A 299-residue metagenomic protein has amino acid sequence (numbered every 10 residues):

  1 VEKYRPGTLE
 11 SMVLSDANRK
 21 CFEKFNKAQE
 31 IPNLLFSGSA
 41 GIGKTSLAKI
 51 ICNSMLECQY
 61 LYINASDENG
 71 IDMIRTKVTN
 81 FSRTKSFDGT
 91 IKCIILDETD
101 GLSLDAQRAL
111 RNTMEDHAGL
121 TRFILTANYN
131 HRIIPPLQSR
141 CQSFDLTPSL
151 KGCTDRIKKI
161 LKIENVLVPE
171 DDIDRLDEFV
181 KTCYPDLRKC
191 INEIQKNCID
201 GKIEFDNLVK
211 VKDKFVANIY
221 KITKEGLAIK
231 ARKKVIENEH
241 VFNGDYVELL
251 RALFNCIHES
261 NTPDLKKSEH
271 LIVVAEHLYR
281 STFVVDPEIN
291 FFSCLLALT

Functional and structural regions predicted by a protein language model:
V1-G152, K158, K162, D174-E178 (+3 more regions): P-loop/Walker A NTP-binding region and its immediately flanking N-terminal helices in P-loop NTPase folds
V1-V13, I203-A217: AAA+ P-loop ATPase motor domain of ring mechanoenzymes
G89, L150, P169, I173 (+4 more regions): Alpha-helix N-cap/helix-initiation sites
I94, D174-D200, I236, R251-F254: C-terminal helical "lid" of AAA+/P-loop NTPase domains
V166, D174-R188, D206-K210, I219-K224 (+2 more regions): A short helix-loop-helix "switch/interaction" segment in the helical subdomain of ASCE P-loop NTPases
N218-T299: Helix-rich C-terminal "collar"/helical-bundle subdomain used as an assembly and partner-interaction module in RFC-like
